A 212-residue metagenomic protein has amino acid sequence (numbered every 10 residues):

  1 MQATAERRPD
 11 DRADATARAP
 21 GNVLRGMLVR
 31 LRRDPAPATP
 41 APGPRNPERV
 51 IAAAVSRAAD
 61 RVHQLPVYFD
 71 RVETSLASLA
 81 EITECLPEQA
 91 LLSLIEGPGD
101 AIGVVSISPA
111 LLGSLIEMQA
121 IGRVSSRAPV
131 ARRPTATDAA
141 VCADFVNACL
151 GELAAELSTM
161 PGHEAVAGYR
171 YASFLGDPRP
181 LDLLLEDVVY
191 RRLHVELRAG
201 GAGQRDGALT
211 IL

Functional and structural regions predicted by a protein language model:
M1-L212: N-terminal auxiliary interaction/assembly segments of multi-subunit proteins
